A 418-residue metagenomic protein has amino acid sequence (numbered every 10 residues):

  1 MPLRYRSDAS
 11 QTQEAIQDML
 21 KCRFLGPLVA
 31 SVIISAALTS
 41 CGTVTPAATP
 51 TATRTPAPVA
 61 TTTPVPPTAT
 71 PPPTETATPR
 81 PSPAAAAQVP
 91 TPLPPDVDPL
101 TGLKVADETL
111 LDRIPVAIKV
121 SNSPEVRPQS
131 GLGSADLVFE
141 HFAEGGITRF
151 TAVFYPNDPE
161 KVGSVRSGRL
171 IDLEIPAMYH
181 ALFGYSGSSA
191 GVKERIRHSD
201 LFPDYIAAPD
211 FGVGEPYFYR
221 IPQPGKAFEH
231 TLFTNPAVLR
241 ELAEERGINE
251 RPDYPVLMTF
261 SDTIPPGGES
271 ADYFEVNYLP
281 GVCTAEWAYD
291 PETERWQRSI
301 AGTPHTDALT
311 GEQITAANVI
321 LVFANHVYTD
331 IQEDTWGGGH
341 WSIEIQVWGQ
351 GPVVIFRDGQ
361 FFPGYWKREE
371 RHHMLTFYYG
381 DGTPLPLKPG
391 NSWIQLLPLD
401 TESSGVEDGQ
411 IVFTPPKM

Functional and structural regions predicted by a protein language model:
P2-R6: Compositionally biased, intrinsically disordered low-complexity segments enriched in Pro/Arg/Gln/His
A15, V32-I33, A52: Generic short N-terminal amphipathic or hydrophobic helices
L20-T39: Sec-dependent bacterial lipoprotein signal peptides
C41-D96, D107-E108: Ser/Thr-rich, Proline-interspersed low-complexity disordered segments
R80, A87-A135, E144-M418: A surface/extracellular/periplasmic glyco- and lipid-processing/surface-interacting theme
